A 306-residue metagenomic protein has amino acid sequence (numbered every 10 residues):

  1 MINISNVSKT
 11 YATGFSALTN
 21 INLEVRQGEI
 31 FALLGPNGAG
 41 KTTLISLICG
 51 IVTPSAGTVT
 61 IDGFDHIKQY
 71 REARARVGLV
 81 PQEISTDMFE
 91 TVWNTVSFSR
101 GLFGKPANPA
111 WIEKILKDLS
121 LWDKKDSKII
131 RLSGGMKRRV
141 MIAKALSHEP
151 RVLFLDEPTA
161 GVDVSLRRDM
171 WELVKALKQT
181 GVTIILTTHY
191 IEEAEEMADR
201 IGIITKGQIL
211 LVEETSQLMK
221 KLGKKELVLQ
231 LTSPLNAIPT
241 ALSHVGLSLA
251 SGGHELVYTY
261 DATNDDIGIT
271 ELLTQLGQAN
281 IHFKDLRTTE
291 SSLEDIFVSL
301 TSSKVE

Functional and structural regions predicted by a protein language model:
G57-D65, E72-A73: Conserved ABC transporter NBD signature motif
S97, G101-K124: Conserved ABC ATPase "signature" region
E149: Conserved catalytic motifs of ABC-family nucleotide-binding domains
L153-D156: Catalytic Walker B motif of ABC-type/P-loop ATPase nucleotide-binding domains
W171-Y260: ABC transporter nucleotide-binding domain
L227-L300: Short, charged/small-residue-rich alpha-helical element at the C-terminal edge of ABC transporter nucleotide-binding
